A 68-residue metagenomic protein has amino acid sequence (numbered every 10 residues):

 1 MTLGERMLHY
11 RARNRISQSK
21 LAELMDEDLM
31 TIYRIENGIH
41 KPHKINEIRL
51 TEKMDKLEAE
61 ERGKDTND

Functional and structural regions predicted by a protein language model:
M1-T2: A detector for short, charged/polar N-terminal pre-domain segments
E5-K20, R49, K64: Short basic helix-loop element that most often maps to the first helix and adjoining turn of HTH DNA-binding modules
A12, D26, N37-I39: Residue-level detection of the helix-turn-helix DNA-binding "recognition helix"
I16-Y33: Short alpha-helical DNA-recognition segment
M25, I35-E36, N46, M54: DNA major-groove recognition helix of helix-turn-helix
H43-G63: DNA major-groove recognition helix of helix-turn-helix/homeodomain DNA-binding modules
T66-D68: Helix-turn-helix/homeodomain-like alpha-helical modules used for DNA recognition and transcription-factor dimerization
